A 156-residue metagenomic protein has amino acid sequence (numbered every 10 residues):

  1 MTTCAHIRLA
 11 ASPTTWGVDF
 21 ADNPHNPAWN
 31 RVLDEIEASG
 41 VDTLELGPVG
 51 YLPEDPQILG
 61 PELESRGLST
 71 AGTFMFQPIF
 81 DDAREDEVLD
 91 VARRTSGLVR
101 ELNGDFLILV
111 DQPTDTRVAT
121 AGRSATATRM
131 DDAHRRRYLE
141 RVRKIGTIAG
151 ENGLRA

Functional and structural regions predicted by a protein language model:
M1-F106, T128-L154: N-terminal pre-domain/capping segments
L63, V110-D115: Short glycine-enriched loops at secondary-structure junctions
R117-A133: Active-site gating loops and adjacent loop-to-helix segments of metal-dependent hydrolytic enzymes
